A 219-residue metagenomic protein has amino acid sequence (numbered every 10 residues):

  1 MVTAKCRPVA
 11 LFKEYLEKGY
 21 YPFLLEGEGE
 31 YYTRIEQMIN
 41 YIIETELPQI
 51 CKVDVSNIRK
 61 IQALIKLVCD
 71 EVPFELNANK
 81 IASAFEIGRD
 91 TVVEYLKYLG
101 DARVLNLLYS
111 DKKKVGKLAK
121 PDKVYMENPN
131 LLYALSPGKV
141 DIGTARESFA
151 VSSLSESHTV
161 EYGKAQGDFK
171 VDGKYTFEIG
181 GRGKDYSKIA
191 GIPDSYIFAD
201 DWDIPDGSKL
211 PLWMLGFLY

Functional and structural regions predicted by a protein language model:
M1-Y133: Interdomain hinge/linker elements that couple catalytic modules in large macromolecular machines
K97, R103-Y219: A cross-kingdom feature that marks ATP-driven nucleic-acid transaction machinery
